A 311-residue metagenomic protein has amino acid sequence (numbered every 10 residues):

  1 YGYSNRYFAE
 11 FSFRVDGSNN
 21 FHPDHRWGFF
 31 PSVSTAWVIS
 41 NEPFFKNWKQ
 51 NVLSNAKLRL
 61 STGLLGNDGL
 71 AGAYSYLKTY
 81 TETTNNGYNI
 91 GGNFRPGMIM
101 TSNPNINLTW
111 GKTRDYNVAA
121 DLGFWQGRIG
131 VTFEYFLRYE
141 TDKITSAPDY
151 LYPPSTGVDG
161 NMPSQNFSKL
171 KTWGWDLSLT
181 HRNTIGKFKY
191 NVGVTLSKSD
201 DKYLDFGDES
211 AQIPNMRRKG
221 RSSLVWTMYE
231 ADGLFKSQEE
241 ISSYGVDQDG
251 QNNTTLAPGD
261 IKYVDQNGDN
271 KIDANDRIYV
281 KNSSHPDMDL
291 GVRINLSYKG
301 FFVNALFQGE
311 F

Functional and structural regions predicted by a protein language model:
Y1-M228: Extracellular/periplasmic, surface-exposed regions of secreted and cell-surface proteins
R6, S18, N253-P258, E310-F311: Extracytoplasmic gating/loop element in the C-terminal half of outer-membrane beta-barrel translocons and assembly
D121, S243, R293: Short, surface-exposed charged micro-motifs
S168, T184-S284: Conserved small-residue
N191, S283-F311: Conserved C-terminal beta-signal and adjacent last beta-strands/turns of outer-membrane beta-barrel proteins
